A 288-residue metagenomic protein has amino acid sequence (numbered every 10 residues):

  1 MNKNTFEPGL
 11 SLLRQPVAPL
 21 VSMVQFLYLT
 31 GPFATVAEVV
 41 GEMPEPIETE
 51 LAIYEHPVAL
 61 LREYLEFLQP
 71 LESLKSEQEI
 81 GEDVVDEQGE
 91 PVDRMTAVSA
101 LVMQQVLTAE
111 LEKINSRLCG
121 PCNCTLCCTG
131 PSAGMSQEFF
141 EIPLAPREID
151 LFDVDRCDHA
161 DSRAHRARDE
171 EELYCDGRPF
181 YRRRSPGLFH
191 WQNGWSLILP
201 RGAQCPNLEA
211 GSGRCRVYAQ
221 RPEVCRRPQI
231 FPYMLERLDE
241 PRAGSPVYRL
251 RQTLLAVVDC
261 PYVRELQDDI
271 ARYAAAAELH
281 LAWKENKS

Functional and structural regions predicted by a protein language model:
M1-S288: Short loop/turn segments that flank or connect secondary-structure elements
